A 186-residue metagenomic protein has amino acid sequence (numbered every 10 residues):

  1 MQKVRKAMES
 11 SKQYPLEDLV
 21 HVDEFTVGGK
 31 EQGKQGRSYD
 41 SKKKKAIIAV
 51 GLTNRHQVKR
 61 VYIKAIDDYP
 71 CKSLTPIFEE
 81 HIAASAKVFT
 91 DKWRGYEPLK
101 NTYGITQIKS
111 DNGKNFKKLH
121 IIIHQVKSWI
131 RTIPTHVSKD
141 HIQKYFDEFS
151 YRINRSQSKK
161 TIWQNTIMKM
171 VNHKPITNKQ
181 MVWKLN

Functional and structural regions predicted by a protein language model:
M1-N186: Residue-level recognition of single "structural anchor" positions that define or cap local secondary structure
